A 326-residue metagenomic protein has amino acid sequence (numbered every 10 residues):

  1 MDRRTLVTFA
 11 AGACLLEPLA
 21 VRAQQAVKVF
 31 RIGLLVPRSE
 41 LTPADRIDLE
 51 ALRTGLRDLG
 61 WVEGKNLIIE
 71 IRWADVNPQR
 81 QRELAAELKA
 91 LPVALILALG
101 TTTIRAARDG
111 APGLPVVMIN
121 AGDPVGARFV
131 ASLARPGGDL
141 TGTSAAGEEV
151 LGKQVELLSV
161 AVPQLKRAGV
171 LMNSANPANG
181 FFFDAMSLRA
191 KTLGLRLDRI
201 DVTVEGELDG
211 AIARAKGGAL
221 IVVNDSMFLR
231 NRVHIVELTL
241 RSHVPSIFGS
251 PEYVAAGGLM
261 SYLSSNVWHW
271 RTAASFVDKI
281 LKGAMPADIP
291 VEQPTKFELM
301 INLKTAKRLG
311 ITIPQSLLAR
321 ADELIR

Functional and structural regions predicted by a protein language model:
M1-R326: Short hydrophobic alpha-helices and adjacent helix-cap/hinge residues
